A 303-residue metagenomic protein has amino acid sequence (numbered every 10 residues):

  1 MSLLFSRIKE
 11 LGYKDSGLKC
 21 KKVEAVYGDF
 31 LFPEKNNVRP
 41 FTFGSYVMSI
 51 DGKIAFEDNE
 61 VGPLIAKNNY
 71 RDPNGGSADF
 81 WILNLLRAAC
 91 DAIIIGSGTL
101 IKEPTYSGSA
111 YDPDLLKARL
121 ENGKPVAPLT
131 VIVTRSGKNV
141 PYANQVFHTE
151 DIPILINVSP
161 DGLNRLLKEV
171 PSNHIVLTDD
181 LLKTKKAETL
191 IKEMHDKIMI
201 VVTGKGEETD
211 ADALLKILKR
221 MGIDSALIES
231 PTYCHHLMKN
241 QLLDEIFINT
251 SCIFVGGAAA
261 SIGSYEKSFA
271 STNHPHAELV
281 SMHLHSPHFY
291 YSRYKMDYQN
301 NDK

Functional and structural regions predicted by a protein language model:
M1-K303: Enzymes that bind and transform nitrogen-containing heteroaromatic metabolites
